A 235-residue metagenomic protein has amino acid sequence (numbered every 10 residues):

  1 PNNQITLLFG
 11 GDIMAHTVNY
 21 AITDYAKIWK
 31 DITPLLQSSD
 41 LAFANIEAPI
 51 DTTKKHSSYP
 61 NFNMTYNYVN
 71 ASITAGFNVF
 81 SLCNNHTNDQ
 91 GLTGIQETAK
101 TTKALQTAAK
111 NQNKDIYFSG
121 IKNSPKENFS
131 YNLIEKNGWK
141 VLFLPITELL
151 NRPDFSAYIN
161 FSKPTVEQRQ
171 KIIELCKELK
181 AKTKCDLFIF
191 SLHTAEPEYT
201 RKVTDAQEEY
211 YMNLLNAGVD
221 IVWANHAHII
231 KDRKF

Functional and structural regions predicted by a protein language model:
P1-G91, T98, A108-K110, D115-F118: N-terminal catalytic scaffold of extracellular/periplasmic and nuclease hydrolases that process anionic headgroups
I13-H16, A48-T52, H86-D89, S124-E127 (+3 more regions): Solvent-exposed loop/turn segments at secondary-structure junctions within structured extracellular/periplasmic domains
Y20-I22, A26-K30, N63, E135-F188 (+1 more regions): Binuclear metal-dependent hydrolase catalytic cores centered on His/Asp/Glu-rich metal-binding motifs
S39-D51, C83-N85, L150, C176-R201: Short acidic, glycine-rich surface-loop motifs adjacent to enzyme active sites
D40-A42, N78, L142, D186 (+1 more regions): Conserved acidic residues
T53-I73, D186-V219: Active-site-proximal segments of metal-dependent phosphoesterases and phosphodiesterases across multiple
S72, T102, L179-K182, L214 (+1 more regions): Generic structural signal for hydrophobic
V79-F143, I221-A224, I229-F235: Active-site-adjacent helix-turn-beta-strand microarchitecture at beta-sheet edges that either contains or buttresses
